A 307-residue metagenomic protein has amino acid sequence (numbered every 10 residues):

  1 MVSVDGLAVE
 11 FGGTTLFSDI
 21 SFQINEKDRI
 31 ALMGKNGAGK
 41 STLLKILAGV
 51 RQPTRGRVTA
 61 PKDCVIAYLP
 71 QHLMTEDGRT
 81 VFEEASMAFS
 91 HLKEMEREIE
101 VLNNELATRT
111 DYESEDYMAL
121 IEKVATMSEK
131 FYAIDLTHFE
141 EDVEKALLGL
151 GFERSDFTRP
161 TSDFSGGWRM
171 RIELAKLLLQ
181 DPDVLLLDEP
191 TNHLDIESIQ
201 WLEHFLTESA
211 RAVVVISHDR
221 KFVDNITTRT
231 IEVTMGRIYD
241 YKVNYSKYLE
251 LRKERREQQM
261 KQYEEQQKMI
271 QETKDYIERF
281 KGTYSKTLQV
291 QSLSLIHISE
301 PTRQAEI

Functional and structural regions predicted by a protein language model:
M1-K261: ABC ATP-binding cassette signature C-motif
G49-V50, E105, F280-T283, P301: Generic structural signal for alpha-helix termini and adjacent loop/cap motifs
R109, I277-L288: Short intracellular "coupling" helices and adjacent cytoplasmic loop segments at the cytosolic face of multi-pass
Y248, Q258-E265, M269, K286-Q289 (+1 more regions): An intracellular "coupling" helix at the cytosolic face of ABC transporter transmembrane type-1 domains
E264-F280: Short cytosolic helices in intracellular loops of multi-pass membrane proteins
L293: Conserved glycine-bearing catalytic or ligand-binding loops at nucleotide- and phosphate-handling centers of large
I296, E300, Q304-I307: Single conserved hydrophobic/aromatic residue that forms the stacking wall/gate of nucleotide- or nucleobase-binding
